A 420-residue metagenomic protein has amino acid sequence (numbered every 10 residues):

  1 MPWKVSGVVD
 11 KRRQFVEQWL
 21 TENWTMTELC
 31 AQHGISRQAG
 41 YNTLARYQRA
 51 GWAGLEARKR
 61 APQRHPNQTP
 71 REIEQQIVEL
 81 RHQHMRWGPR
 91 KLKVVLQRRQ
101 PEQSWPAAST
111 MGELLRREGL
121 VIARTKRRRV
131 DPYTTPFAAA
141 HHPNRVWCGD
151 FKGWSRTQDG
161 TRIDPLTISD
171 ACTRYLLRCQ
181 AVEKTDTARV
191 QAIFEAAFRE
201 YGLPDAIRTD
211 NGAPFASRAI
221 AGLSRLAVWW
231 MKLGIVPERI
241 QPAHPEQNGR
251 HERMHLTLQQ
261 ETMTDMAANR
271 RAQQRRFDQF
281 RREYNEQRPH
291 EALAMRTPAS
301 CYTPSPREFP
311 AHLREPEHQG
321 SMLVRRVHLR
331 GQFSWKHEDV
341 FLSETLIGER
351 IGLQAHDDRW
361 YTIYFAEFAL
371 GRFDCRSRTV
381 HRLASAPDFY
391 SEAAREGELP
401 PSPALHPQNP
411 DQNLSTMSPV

Functional and structural regions predicted by a protein language model:
M1-Q14, Q63-R71: Short, Lys/Arg-enriched anionic-surface-contact patches
G7-W24, E74-Q83: Short, amphipathic alpha-helical "recognition" segments used to contact nucleic acids or chromatin
F15, L29, G40-T43, G51 (+16 more regions): Mobile genetic element proteins and their domesticated derivatives, centered on retroelements and DNA transposons
W52-C148, W154, A213, S224-A227 (+1 more regions): Basic, flexible linker segments flanking DNA-binding modules in nucleic acid-interacting mobile-element proteins
R71, S109, E113-L176, E183 (+4 more regions): Mobile-element integrase/transposase regions, centering on the N-terminal DNA-binding/Zn-coordinating module
T185, F198-A219, Q241-A243, N248 (+1 more regions): Acidic/histidine-rich, metal-coordinating catalytic segments
A219, R225-P310, G352, H356-D357: Charged alpha-helix within mobile-element recombinases
R281, N285-V420: C-terminal, beta-rich DNA-binding module of retroviral/retroelements integrases
